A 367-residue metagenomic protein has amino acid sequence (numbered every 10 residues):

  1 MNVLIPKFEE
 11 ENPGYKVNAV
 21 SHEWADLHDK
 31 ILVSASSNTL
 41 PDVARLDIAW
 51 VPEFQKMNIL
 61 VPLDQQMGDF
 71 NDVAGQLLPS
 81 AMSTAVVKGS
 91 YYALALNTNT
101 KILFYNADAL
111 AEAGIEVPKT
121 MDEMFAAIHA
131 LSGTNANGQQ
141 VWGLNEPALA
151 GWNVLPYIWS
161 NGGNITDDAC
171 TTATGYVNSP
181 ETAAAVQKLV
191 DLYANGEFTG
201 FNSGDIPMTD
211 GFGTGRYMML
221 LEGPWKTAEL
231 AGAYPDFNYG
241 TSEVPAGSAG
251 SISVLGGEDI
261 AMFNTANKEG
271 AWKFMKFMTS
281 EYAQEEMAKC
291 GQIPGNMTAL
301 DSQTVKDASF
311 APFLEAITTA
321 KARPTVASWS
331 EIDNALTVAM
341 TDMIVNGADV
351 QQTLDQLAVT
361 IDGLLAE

Functional and structural regions predicted by a protein language model:
M1-E53, I59, M67-G75, V117 (+11 more regions): Conserved N-terminal structural module of periplasmic/extracytoplasmic solute-binding proteins
M1-V3, H22, N99, L149-W152 (+1 more regions): Extracytoplasmic "Venus flytrap"
E9, P156, V186-N267: Extracytoplasmic/periplasmic substrate-binding proteins
K16, A111, T318-E367: Conserved C-terminal helix/tail region of periplasmic/extracytoplasmic solute-binding proteins
I48-K101, F125, Y157, D236 (+3 more regions): Hinge/lid segment of periplasmic solute-binding proteins
P52, N58, P224-D236, P245-V338: C-terminal lobe and pocket-closing loops of periplasmic/extracytoplasmic Venus-flytrap solute-binding proteins
V61-L77, T134-N137, W142-L144, G163-A184 (+6 more regions): Short, solvent-exposed loop/beta-turn-alpha elements that line the ligand-binding surface or hinge of extracytoplasmic
I128-S132, T171-F201: Glycine-centered hinge/linker elements that transmit conformational signals in sensory and ligand-binding systems
